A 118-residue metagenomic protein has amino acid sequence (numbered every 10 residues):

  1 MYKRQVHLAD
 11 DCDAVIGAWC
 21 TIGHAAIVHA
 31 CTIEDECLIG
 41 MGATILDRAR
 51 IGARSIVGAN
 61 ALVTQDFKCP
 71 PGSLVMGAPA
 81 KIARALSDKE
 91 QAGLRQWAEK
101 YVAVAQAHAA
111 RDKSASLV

Functional and structural regions predicted by a protein language model:
M1-Y2, S55: Conserved small/polar residues in nucleotide/adenosyl-binding loops
H7, I16-W19: Glycine/small-residue-rich loop that forms an oxyanion/phosphate-binding "nest" at active or ligand-binding sites
L8, H24-A25, H29-E34, L38-V118: Glycine-rich hexapeptide-repeat left-handed beta-helix
A14-V15, C31: Glycine-rich phosphate-binding loop at the start of an alpha helix
